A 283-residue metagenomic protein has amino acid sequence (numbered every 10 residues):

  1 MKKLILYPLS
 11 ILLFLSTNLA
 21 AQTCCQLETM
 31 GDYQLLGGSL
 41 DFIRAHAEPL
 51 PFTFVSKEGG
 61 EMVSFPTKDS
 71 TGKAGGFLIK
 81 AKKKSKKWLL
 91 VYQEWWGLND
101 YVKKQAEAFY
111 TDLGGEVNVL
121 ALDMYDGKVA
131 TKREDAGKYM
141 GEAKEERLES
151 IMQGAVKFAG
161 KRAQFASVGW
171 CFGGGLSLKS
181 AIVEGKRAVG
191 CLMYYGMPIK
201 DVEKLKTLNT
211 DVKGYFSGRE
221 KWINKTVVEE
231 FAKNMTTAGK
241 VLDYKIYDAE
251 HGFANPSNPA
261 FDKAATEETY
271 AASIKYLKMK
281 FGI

Functional and structural regions predicted by a protein language model:
C24-F42, P49, T53-S56, M62-F158: Serine-hydrolase catalytic machinery in alpha/beta-hydrolase-like enzymes
Q105, N224-N234: Short alpha-helix in the alpha/beta-hydrolase fold that links the catalytic acid
A159-W170: Alpha/beta-hydrolase fold nucleophile elbow
G169-G173, S177: Gly/Ala-rich beta-loop-alpha elbow adjacent to hydrolase catalytic centers
R187-M197: A conserved short beta-strand
G214-F216: Short beta-strand/loop motif that positions the catalytic acidic residue of the alpha/beta-hydrolase fold
R219-I223: Acidic catalytic loop of the alpha/beta-hydrolase fold
A238-I283: C-terminal catalytic histidine-bearing segment of alpha/beta-hydrolase fold enzymes
